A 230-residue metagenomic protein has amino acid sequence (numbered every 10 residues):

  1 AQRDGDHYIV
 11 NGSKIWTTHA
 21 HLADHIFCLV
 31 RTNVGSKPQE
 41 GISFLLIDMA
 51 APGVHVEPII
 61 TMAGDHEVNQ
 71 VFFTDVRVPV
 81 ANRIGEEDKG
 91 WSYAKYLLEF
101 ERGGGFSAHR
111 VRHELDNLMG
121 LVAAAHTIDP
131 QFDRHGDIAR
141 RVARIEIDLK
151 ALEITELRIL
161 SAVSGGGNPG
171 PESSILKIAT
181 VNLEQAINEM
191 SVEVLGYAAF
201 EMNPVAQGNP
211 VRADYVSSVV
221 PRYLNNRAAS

Functional and structural regions predicted by a protein language model:
A1, V10-G12, C28, L45 (+3 more regions): Buried hydrophobic positions in well-ordered alpha/beta secondary-structure cores of metabolic enzymes
A1-N11, A206-V211: Cytochrome P450 C-terminal beta-domain/meander region
N11-E57: A short core secondary-structure module
I15-H21, M62-A63, A228-S230: Glycine-rich phosphate/pyrophosphate-binding beta-alpha loops
L29-V30, L46-P52, T74-V78, L224 (+1 more regions): Short Ser/Thr-interspersed hydrophobic loop/turn segments at strand-loop and sheet-helix junctions that line or gate
V54-L152, A229: Glycine-rich beta->alpha junctions and the first turn(s) of the following alpha-helix
D88-F100, G104-V111, L195-S230: Glycine-rich phosphate/cofactor-binding loops in nucleotide/flavin-utilizing enzymes
D133, K150-P210: C-terminal helix-coil-helix/basic helical segment that borders enzyme active sites and/or dimer interfaces and provides
